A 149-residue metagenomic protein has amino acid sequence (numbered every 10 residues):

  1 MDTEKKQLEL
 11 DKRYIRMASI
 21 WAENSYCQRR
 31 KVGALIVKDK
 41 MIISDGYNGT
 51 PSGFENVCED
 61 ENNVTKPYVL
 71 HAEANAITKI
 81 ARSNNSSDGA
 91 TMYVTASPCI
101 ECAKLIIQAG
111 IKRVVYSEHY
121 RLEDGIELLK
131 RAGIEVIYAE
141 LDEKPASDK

Functional and structural regions predicted by a protein language model:
M1-K149: Zinc-dependent deaminase catalytic domain
